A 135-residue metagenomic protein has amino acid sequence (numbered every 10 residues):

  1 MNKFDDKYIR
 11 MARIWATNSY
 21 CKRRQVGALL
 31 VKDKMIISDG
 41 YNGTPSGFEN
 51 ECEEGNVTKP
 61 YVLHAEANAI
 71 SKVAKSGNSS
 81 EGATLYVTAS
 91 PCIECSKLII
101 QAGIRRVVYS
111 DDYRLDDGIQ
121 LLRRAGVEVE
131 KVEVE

Functional and structural regions predicted by a protein language model:
M1-E135: Zinc-dependent deaminase catalytic domain
